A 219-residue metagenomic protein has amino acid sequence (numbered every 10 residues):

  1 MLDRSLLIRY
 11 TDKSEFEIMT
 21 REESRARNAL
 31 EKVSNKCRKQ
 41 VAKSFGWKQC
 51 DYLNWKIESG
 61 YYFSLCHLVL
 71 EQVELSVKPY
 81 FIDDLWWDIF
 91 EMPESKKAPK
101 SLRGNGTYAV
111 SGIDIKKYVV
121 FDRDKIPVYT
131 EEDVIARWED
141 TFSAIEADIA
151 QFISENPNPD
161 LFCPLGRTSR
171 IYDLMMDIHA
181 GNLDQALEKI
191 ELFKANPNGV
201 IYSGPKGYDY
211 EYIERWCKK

Functional and structural regions predicted by a protein language model:
L2-L30, K56-K219: Intrinsically disordered, low-complexity regulatory regions enriched in serine/threonine/proline and acidic residues
R27-C50: Amphipathic alpha-helical segments
D51-W55: Acidic carboxylate-rich catalytic motifs and surrounding loops in phosphoryl-/glycosyl-chemistry enzymes
